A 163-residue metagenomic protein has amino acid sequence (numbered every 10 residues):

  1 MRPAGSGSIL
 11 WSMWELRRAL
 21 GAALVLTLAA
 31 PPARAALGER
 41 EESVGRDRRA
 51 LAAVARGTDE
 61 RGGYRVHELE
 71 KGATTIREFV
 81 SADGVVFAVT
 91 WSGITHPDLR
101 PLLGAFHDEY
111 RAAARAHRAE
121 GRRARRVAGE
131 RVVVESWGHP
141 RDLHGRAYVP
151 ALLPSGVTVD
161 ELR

Functional and structural regions predicted by a protein language model:
P3-L20: Bacterial N-terminal signal peptides that target proteins for export
I9-W11, V25, E42, R125 (+1 more regions): Intrinsically disordered, low-complexity, compositionally biased regions/tails
M13, A35-A36: Absolute protein N-terminus
L20-L28: Gram-negative bacterial Sec-dependent N-terminal signal peptides
A30-P32: N-terminal signal peptide c-region/cleavage motif recognized by signal peptidases
A36-S92, L99-R100: N-terminal secretory signal peptides
D83-A119: Mature extracytoplasmic domains of secretory-pathway proteins
F106-R163: Helix-rich interaction surfaces within compact, conserved domain-sized segments that mediate assembly or partner
